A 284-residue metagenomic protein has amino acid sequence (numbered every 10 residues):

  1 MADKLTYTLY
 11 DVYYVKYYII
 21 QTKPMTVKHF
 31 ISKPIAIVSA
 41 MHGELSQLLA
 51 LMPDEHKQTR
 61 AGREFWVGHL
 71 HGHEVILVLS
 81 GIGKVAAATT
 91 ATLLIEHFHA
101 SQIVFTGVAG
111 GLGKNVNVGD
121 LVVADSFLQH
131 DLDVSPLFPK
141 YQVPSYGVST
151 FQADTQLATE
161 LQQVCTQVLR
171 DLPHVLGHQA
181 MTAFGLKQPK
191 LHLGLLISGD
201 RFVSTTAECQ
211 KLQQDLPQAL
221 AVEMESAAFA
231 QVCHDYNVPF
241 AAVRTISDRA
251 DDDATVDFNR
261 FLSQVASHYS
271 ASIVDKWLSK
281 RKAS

Functional and structural regions predicted by a protein language model:
D3, Y7, Y13, Y17-Y18: Intrinsic-disorder-associated, low-complexity terminal segments enriched in Asp/Asn/His/Tyr and depleted of Lys/Arg
T26-T92, F98: N-terminal short beta-loop-beta anion/metal-coordinating cradle
E96-H99, Y236-V238: Glycine-rich phosphate-binding loop signature in dinucleotide/nucleotide-binding domains
Q102-V104: Structural motif
G113-L216: Mid-sequence, gly/pro-rich, charge-dense loop/helix-turn segments that line enzyme active sites
G199-D251: A C-terminal functional module that forms or caps the active site or interfaces directly with catalytic machinery
A250-S284: His/Asp/Glu-rich mid-to-C-terminal helical/loop segments that flank catalytic regions of hydrolases
